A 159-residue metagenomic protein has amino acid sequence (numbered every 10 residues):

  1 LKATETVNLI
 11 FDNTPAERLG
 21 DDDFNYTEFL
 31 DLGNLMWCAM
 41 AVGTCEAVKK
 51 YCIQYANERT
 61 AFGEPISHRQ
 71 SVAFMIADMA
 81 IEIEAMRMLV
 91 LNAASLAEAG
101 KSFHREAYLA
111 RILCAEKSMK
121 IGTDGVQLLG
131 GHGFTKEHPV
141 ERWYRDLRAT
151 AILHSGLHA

Functional and structural regions predicted by a protein language model:
L1-K50, Q54, E64, H158-A159: FAD-binding core of flavoproteins
A3-I10, D31, H68, V72 (+3 more regions): A generic structural signal for well-ordered coil/turn residues at beta-strand boundaries that shape enzyme active-site
A39, Q70-A80, Y108-R111, E116: Extended, low-aromatic, Leu/Ala- and acidic/polar-enriched alpha-helical coiled-coil segments that form the periplasmic
I53, N57-P65, A80-L113, V126-G131: C-terminal helix-coil-helix/basic helical segment that borders enzyme active sites and/or dimer interfaces and provides
K117-G125: Hydrophobic alpha-helical segments of membrane proteins
L129-A159: Glycine-rich phosphate/cofactor-binding loops in nucleotide/flavin-utilizing enzymes
